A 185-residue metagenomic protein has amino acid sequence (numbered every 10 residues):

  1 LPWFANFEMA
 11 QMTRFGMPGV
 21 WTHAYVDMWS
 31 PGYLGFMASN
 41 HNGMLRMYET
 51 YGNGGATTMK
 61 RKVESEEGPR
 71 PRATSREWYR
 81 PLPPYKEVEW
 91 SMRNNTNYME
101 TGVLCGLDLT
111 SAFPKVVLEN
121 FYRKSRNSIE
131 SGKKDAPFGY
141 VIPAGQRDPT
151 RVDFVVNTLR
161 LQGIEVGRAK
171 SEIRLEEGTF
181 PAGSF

Functional and structural regions predicted by a protein language model:
L1-S30, L34-F185: Intrinsic-disorder/low-complexity accessory segments
